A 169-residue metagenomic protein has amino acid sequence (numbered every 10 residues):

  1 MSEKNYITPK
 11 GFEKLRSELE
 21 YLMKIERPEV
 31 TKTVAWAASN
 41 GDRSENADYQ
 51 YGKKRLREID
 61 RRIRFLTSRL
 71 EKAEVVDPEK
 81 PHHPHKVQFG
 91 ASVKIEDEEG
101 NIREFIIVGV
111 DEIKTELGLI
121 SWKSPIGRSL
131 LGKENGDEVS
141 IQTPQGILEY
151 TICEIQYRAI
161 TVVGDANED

Functional and structural regions predicted by a protein language model:
M1-N46, Q50-D60, R64, A159-D169: Helix-rich terminal scaffold detector
M1-S2, S17, S44, L70-E71 (+4 more regions): Residue-level signal for pocket-adjacent positions within structured domains
K4, K10, K14, K24 (+9 more regions): Context-gated lysine
A38-G41, L70, L130: Hydrophobic residues in alpha-helical segments
D60-E74: Amphipathic alpha-helical coiled-coil segments
V76-T151, Q156-A159: Non-DNA-binding regulatory cores of transcription-related proteins, predominantly C-terminal effector-binding
